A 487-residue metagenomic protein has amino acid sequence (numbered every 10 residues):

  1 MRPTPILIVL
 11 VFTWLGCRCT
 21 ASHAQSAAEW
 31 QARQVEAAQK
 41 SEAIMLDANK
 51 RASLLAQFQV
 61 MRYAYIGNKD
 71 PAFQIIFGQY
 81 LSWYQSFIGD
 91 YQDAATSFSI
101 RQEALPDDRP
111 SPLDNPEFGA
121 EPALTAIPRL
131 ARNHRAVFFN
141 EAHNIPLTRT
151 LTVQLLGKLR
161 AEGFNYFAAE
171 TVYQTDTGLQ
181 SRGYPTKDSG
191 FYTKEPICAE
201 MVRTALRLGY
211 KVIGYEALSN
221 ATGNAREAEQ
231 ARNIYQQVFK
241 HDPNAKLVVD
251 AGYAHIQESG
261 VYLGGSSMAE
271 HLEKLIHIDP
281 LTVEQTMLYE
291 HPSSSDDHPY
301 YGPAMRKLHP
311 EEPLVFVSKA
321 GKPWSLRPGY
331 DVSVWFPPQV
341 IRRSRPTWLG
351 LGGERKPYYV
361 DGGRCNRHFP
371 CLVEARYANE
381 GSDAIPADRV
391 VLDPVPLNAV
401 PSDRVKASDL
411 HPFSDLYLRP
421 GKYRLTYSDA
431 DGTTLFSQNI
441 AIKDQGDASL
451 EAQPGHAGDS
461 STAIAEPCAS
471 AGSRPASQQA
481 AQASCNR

Functional and structural regions predicted by a protein language model:
M1-L7: Bacterial N-terminal signal peptides that target proteins for export
L7-I8, Q479: Intrinsic disorder/low-complexity detector
I8-R18: Bacterial N-terminal signal peptides
C17-R487: Compositional signal for N-terminal targeting/processing segments
